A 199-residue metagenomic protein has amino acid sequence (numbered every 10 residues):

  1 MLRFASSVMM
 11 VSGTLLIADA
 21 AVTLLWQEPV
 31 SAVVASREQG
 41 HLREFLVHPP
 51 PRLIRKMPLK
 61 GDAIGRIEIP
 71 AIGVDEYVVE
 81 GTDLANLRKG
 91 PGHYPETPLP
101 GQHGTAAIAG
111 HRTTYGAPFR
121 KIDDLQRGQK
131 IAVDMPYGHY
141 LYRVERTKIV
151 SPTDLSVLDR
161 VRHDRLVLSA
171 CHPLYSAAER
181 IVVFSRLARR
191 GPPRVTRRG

Functional and structural regions predicted by a protein language model:
R3-G199: Solvent-exposed, non-transmembrane regions of membrane-associated and secreted proteins
